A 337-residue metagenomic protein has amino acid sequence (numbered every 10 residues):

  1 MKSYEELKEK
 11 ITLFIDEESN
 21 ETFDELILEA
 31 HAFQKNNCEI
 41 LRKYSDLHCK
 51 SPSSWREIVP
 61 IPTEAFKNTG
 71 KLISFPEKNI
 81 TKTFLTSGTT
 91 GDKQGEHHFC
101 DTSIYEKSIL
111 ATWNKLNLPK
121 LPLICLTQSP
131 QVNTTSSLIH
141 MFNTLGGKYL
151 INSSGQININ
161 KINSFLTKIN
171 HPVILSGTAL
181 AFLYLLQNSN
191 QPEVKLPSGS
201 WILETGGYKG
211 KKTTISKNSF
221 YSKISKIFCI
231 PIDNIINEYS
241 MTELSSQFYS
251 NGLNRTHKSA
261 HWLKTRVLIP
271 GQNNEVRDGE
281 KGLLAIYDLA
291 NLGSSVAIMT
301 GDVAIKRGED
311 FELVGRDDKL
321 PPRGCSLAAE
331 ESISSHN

Functional and structural regions predicted by a protein language model:
M1-L13, K50, Y105, L110-A111 (+3 more regions): Domain-scale activation on soluble regions of proteins
K2-F14, E21-A32, L121, T144-N337: Active-site glycine/GP-rich loop and adjacent strand/helix microenvironment that borders small-molecule binding pockets
E21, A32-L85, K93-D101, Y105-P119: Active-site diphosphate/adenylate-binding microenvironment
Q34, T86-T89, L138, L175 (+1 more regions): Conserved S/T- and glycine-rich ATP-binding loop of Class I adenylate-forming
L41, L138, L185-L186: Hydrophobic packing residues within well-ordered alpha-helices of enzyme cores
G91-F99, K120-S129, L150-I151, E275-R277: Short acidic, glycine/Ser/Thr-rich loop/turn "cap" segments at secondary-structure junctions
F99-S103, K107, S129-I139, Q156-N160 (+2 more regions): Short, amphipathic alpha-helical segments
N114-N143: Conserved AMP-binding loop of ANL adenylate-forming enzymes
